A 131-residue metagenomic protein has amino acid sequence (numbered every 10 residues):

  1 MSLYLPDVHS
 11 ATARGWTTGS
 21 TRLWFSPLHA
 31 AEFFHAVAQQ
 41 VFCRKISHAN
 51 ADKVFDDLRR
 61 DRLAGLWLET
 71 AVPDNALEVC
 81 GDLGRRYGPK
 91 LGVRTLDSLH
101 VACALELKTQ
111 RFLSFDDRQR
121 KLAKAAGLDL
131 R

Functional and structural regions predicted by a protein language model:
M1-E32, A36, Q40-K53, A126-D129: Short, well-structured N-terminal submotif of metal-dependent ribonuclease cores
S2-D7, H29, L58-D61, L77-C80 (+2 more regions): Generic detector of bulky aromatic hydrophobic side chains
D7, V37, K45, L58 (+2 more regions): Generic signature of intrinsically disordered, low-complexity segments enriched in small/polar residues
A11, W24, W67-K121: Active-site neighborhoods of divalent-metal-dependent phosphate/nucleic-acid chemistry enzymes
W16-T18, R62-A64, E106-L107: Short glycine-enriched loop/turn motifs at secondary-structure junctions
L28, F34-R85: Active-site-proximal, substrate-binding regions of enzyme catalytic domains and RNA-binding/basic surfaces
D61-R62, V72-D74, G92, A123-R131: Internal alpha/beta domain cores that form substrate/cofactor-binding pockets in large enzymes and binding proteins
